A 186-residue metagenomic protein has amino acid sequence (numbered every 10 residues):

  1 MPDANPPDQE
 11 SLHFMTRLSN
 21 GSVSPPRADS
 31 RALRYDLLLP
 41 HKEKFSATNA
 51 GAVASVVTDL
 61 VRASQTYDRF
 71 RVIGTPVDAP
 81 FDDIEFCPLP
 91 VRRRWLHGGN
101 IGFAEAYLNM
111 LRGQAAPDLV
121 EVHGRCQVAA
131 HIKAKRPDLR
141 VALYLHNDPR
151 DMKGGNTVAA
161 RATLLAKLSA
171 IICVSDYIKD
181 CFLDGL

Functional and structural regions predicted by a protein language model:
M1-P40: Non-catalytic membrane-proximal stalk/linker segments that position and tether the catalytic domains
R17, G21-V23, L39-A47, V56-G98: N-terminal strand-loop element at the rim of the active site of nucleotide-sugar-dependent glycosyltransferases
R34, D118-L119: Structural motif
D78, C126-V128, Y177-K179: Alpha-helix capping/helix-boundary segments
A104-A116: Short, well-structured alpha-helical segments in soluble
V122-V128, L145: Short His-centered aromatic/hydrophobic patch
P137-V141, L168-S169: A short helix->loop->beta-strand "cap" motif at the edges of active sites that frequently abuts
G154, R161-A162, A166-L186: A short, active-site helix/loop in glycosyltransferases that binds the activated sugar's phosphate group
